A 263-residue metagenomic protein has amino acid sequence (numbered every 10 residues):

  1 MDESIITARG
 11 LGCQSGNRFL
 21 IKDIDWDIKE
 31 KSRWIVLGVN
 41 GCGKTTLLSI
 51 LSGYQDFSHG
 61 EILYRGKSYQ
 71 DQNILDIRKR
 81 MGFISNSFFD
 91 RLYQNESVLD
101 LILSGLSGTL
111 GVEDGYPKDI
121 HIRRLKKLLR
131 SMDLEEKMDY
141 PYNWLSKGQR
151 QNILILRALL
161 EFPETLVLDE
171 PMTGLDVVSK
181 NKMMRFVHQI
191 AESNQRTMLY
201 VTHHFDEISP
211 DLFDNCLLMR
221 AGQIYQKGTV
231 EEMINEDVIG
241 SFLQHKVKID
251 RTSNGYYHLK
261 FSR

Functional and structural regions predicted by a protein language model:
I6, L20-D23: Conserved structural motif at the start of ABC-family nucleotide-binding domains
S52: Helix-to-loop junction immediately C-terminal to a conserved catalytic motif
G60-Q70, I77: Conserved ABC transporter NBD signature motif
Y116, P141-L145: Conserved ABC ATPase signature
L166-E170: Catalytic Walker B motif of ABC-type/P-loop ATPase nucleotide-binding domains
L212-T229: H-loop (His-switch) and adjacent beta-strand-loop-beta switch element of ABC-type ATPase nucleotide-binding domains
E236-R263: ABC ATPase nucleotide-binding domains
